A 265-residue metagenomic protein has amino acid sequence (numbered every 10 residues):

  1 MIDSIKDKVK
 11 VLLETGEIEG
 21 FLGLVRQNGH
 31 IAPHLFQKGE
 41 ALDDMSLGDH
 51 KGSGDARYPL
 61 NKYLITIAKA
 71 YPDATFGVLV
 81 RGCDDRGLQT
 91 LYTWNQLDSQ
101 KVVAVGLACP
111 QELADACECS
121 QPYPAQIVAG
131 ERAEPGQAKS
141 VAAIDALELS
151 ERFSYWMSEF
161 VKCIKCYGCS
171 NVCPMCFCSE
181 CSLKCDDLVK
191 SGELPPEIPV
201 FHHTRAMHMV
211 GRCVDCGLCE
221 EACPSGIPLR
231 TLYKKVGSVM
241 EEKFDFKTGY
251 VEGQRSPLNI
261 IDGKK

Functional and structural regions predicted by a protein language model:
M1-K162, N171-M175, S179: Iron-sulfur-associated redox domains of electron-transfer enzymes in respiratory and anaerobic energy metabolism
S140-F160, M175-K265: Ferredoxin-type iron-sulfur electron-transfer modules in oxidoreductases and energy-metabolism complexes
